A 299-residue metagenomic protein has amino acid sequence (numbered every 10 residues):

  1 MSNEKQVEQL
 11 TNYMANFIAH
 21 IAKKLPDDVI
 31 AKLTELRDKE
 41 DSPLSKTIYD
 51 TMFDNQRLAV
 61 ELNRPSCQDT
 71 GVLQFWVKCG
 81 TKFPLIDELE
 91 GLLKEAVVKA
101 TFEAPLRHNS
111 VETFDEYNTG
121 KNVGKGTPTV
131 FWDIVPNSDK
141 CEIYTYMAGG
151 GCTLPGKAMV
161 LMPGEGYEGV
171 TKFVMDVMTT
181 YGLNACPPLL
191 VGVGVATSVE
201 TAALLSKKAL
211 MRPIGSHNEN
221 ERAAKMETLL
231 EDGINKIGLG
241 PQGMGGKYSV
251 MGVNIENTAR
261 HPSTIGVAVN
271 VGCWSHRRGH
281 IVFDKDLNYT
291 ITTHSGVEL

Functional and structural regions predicted by a protein language model:
M1-V193, S198-L299: Non-transmembrane, aqueous-exposed alpha-helical and coiled segments at domain scale
